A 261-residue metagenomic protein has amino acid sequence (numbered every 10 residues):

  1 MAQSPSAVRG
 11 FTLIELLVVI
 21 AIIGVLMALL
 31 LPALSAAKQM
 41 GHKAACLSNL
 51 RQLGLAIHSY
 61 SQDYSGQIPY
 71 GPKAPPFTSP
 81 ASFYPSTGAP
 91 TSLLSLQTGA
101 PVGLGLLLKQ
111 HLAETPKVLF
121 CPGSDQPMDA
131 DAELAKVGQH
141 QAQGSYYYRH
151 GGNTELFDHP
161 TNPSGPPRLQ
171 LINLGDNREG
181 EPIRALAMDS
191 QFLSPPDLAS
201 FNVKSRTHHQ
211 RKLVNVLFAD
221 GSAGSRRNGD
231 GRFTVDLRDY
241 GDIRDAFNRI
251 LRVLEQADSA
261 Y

Functional and structural regions predicted by a protein language model:
M1, A7, R249-R252: Detector for intrinsically disordered, low-structure N-terminal pre-sequences
A2, V8-S48: Amphipathic alpha-helical segments typified by the pilin-like N-terminal helix that continues immediately C-terminal
A44-Y261: Short, well-structured segments within or immediately adjacent to enzyme catalytic domains that line ligand-binding
